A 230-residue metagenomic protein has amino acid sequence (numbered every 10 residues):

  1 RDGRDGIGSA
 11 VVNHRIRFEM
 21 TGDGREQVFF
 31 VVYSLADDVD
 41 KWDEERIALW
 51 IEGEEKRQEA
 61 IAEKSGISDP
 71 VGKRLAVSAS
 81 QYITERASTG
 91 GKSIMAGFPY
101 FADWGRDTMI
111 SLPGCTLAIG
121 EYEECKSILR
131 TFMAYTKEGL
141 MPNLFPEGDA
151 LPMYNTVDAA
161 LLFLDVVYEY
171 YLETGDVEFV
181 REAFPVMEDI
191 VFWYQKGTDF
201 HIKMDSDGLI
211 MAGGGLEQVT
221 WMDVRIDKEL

Functional and structural regions predicted by a protein language model:
R1-L230: Acidic, mature catalytic/reactive cores of soluble proteins
